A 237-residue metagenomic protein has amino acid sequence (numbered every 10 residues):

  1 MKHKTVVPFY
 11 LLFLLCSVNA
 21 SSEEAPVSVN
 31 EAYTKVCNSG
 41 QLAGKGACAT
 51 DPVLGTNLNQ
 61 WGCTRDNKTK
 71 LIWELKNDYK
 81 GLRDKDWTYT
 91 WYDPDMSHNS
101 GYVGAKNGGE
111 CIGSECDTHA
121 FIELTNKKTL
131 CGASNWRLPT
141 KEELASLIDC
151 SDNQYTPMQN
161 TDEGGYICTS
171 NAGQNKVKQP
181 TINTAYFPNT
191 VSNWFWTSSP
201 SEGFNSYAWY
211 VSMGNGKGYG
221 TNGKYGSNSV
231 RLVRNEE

Functional and structural regions predicted by a protein language model:
M1-P8: Bacterial N-terminal signal peptides that target proteins for export
P8-F9, A20: Intrinsic disorder/low-complexity segments, especially N-terminal tails and targeting/processing regions
L15-S17: N-terminal signal peptide c-region/cleavage motif recognized by signal peptidases
N19-R137, K141-E237: Glycine-aromatic-enriched surface loops/turns that form tight recognition elements
